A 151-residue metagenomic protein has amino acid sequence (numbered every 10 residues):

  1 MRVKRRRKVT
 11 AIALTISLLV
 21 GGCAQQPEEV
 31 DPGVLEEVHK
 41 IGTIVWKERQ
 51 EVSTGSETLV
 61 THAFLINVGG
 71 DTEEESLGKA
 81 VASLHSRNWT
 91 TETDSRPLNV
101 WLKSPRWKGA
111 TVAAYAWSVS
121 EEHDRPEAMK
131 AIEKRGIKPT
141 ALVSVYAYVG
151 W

Functional and structural regions predicted by a protein language model:
M1, T43-K47, F64-V68, T72 (+3 more regions): Generic preference for hydrophobic/aromatic residues in regular secondary structure cores
R2-A11: Bacterial N-terminal signal peptides that target proteins for export
A13, T54-S56, E133-R135: Generic marker of residues within folded, mature protein domains
L19-G22: C-terminal motif of bacterial Sec signal peptides marking the signal peptidase cleavage site
A24-G69, W151: Compositionally biased P/S/T/G-rich terminal and signal peptide-adjacent segments that lie outside catalytic cores
E48-R96: Terminal, regulation- and interaction-focused segments at domain boundaries
V81, T90-G150: Extracytosolic low-complexity repeat regions of secreted or lipid-anchored proteins
